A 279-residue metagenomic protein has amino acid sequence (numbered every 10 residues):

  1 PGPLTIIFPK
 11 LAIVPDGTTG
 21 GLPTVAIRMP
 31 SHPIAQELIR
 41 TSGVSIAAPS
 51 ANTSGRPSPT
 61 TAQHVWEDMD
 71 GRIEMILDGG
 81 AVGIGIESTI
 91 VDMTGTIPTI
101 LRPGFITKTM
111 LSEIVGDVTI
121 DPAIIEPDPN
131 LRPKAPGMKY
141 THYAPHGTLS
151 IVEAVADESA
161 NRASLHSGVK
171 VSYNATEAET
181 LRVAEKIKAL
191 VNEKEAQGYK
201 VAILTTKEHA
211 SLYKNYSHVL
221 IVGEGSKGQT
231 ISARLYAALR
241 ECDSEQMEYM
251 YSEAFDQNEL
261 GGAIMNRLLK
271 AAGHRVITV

Functional and structural regions predicted by a protein language model:
P1-V279: Active-site-adjacent structural elements in enzyme catalytic cores
